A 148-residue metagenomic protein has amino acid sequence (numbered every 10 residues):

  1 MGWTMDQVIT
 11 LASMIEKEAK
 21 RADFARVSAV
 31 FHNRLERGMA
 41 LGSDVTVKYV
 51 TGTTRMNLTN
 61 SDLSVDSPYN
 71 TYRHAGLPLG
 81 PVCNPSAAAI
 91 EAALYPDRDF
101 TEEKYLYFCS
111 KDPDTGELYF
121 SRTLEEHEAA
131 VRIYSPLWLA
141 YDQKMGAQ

Functional and structural regions predicted by a protein language model:
M1-Q148: Bacterial extracytoplasmic/cell-wall-associated proteins, especially those involved in peptidoglycan
